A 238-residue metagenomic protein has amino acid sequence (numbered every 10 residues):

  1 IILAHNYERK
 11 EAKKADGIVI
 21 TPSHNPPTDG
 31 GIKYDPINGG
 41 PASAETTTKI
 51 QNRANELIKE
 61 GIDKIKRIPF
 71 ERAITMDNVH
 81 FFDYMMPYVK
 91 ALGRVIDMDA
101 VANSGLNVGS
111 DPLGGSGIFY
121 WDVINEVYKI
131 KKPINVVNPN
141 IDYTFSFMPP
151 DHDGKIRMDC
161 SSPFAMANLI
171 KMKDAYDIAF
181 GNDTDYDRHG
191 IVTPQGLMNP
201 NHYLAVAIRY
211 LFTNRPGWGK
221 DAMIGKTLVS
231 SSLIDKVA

Functional and structural regions predicted by a protein language model:
I1, T28, Y34-L57, R72-A238: Phosphate-binding chemistry for phosphorylated carbohydrates and sugar-nucleotides
I1-N38: Ferredoxin-reductase
G61-R67: Accessory alpha-helical/coil subdomains and C-terminal extensions that flank or cap enzyme catalytic cores
